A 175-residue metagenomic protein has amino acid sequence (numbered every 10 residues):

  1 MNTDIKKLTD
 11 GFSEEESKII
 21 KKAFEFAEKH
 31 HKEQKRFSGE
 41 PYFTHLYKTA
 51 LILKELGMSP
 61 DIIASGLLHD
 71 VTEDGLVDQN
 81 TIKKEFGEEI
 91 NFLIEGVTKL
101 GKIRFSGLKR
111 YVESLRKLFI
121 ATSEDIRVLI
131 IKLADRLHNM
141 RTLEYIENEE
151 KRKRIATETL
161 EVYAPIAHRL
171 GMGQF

Functional and structural regions predicted by a protein language model:
M1-F175: Active-site helical microenvironments for divalent-metal-assisted chemistry
